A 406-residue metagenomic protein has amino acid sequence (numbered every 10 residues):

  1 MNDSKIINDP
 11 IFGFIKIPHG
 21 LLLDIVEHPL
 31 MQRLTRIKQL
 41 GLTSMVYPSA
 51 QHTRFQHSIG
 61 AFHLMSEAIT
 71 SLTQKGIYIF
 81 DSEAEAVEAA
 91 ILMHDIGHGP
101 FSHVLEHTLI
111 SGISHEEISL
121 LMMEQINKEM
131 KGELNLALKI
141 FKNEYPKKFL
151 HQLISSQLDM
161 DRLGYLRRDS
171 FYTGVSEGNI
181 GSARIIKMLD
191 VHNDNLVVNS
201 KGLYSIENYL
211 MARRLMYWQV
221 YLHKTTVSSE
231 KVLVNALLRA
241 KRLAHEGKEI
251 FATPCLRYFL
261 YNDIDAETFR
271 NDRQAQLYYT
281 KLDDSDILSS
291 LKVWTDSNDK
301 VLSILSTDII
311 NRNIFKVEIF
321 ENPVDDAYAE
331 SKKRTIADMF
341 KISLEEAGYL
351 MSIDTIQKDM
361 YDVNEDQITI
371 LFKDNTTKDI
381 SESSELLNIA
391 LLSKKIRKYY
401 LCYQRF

Functional and structural regions predicted by a protein language model:
M1-A86, P100-E106, I110-F406: Histidine-centered, transition-metal-coordinating active-site segments
V87-L92: Short alpha-helical catalytic segment bearing the HExxH-like zincin motif of zinc-dependent metalloproteases
M93, G97-H98: Short active-site segment of divalent metal-dependent hydrolases/proteases that encodes the spacing between
